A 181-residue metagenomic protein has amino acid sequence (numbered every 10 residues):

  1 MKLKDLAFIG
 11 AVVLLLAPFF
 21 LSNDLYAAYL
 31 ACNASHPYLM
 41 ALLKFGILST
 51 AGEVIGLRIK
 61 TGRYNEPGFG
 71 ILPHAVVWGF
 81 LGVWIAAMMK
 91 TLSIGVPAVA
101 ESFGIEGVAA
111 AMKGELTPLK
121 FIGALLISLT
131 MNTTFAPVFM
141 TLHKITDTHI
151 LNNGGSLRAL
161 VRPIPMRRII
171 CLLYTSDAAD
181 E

Functional and structural regions predicted by a protein language model:
M1-A11: N-terminal membrane topogenic signal
V12-Y26: Alpha-helical transmembrane segments of multi-pass membrane proteins
C32-T50: Loop-to-helix transition at the N-terminal end of transmembrane alpha-helices
P37-L43, G123-F135: Alpha-helical transmembrane segments
T61-K90: Hydrophobic/aromatic-rich structural module bridging two neighboring secondary-structure elements via a short loop
G82-F103, S128-N153: Transmembrane alpha-helix/helix-exit interface in multi-pass inner-membrane proteins
G95-F121, N153-V161: Membrane-interface interhelical connector segments
Y174-E181: Conserved small/polar residues in nucleotide/adenosyl-binding loops
